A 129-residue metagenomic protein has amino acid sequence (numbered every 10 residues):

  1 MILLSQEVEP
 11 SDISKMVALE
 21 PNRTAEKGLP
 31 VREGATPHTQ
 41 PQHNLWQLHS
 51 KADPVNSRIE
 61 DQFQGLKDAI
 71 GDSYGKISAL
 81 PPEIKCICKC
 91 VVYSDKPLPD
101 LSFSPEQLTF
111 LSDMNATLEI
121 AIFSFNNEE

Functional and structural regions predicted by a protein language model:
M1-L101, P105-E129: Acidic (Asp/Glu-rich) sequence patches and key acidic residues that form negatively charged surfaces used
